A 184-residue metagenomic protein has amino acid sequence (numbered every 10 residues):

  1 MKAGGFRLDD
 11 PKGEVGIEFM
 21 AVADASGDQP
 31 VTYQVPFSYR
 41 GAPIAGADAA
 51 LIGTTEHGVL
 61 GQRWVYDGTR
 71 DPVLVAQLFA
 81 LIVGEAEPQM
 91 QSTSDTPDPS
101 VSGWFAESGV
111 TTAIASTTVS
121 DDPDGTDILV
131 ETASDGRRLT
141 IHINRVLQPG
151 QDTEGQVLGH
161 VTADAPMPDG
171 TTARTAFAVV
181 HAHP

Functional and structural regions predicted by a protein language model:
K2-T32, P99-S102: Short, structured protein-protein interaction patches enriched in aromatics and acidic/basic residues, typified by
Q29, V35, A165-M167: Intrinsic-disorder/low-complexity coil detector
T32-I44: Short, His- and charge-rich active-site/binding loops that engage polyanionic ligands
G41-P184: Internal, well-folded beta-alpha domain core
